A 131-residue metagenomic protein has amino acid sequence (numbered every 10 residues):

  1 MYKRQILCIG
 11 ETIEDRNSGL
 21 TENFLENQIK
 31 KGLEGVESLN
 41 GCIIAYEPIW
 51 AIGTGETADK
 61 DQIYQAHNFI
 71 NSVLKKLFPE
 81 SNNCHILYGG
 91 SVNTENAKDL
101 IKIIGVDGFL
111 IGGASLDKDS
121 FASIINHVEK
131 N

Functional and structural regions predicted by a protein language model:
M1-Y2: Conserved small/polar residues in nucleotide/adenosyl-binding loops
D15-I44, T57-A58, I63: Anionic-ligand binding region
E47, L100, G112: Conserved, mostly hydrophobic/aromatic
P48-P79, C84-I86, V92: Glycine/Thr-rich beta-alpha phosphate-binding loop at enzyme active sites
Y88-T94, G113-S115: Glycine-rich beta-to-alpha transition loops that act as phosphate-gripper elements at the mouths of alpha/beta enzyme
V92-G105: Catalytic cores of alpha/beta
S115-N131: C-terminal helical cap(s) of enzyme catalytic domains, especially alpha/beta-barrels
